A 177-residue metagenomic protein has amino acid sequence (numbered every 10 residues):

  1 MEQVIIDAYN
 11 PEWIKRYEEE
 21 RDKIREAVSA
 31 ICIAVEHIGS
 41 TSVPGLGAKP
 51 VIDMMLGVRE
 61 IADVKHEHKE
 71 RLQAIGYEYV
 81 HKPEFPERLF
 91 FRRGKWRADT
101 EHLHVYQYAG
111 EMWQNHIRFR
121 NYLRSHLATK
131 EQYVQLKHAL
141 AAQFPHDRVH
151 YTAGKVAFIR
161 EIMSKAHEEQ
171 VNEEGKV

Functional and structural regions predicted by a protein language model:
M1-E36, R160: Helical scaffold of the NTase/Pol beta-like nucleotidyltransferase catalytic core
I5-P11, L56-R59, F119-L123: Short histidine-centered catalytic/ligand-binding loop motif
I24-A62, H66: Active-site nucleotide-donor binding segment shared across nucleotidyl transfer reactions
H37, H102-Y106, H116: Histidine-centered active-site/metal-ligand motif
I61, R71, G94-W96: A solvent-exposed interaction/effector surface
H66-I75: Short amphipathic alpha-helices in soluble, non-transmembrane regions that often serve as interface/regulatory elements
I75-E111: Conserved catalytic core of two-metal-ion nucleotidyltransferases
E111-V177: Catalytic cores of NTP-dependent nucleotidyl/adenyl transfer enzymes across multiple folds
